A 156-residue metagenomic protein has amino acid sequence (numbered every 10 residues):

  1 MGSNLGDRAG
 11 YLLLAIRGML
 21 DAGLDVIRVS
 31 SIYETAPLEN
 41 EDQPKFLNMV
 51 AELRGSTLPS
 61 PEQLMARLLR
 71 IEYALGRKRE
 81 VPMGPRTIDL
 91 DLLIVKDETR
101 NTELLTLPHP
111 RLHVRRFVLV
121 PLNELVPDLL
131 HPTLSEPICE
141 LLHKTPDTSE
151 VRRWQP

Functional and structural regions predicted by a protein language model:
M1, V29, M49-A51, L90-L92: A structural signal for short, well-ordered beta-strand segments
M1-L24, S30-A36: N-terminal beta1-alpha1 ligand-phosphate binding loop
S3, A51-T57, I94-D97: Short beta-strand-to-loop capping motifs
D25-V26, I94: A SAM-dependent methyltransferase catalytic signature shared across enzymes that methylate proteins
R28-V29, R153: A structural preference for short, hydrophobic beta-strand core positions in alpha/beta folds
S30-S56: Short, charge-patterned binding micro-sites
L38-K45, P61-P156: Flexible, gly/pro- and Lys/Arg-enriched active-site loops
